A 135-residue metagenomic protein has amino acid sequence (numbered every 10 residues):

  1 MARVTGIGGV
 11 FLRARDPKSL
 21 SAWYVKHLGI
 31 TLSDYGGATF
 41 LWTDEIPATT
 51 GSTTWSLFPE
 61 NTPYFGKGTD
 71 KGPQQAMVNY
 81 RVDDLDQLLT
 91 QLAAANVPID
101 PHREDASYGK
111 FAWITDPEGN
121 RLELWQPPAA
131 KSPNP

Functional and structural regions predicted by a protein language model:
M1, A48, T69-K71, D105: Sterically constrained small-residue positions within well-ordered secondary structures of folded domains
M1-S21, Q75-Y80, P128-P135: N-terminal beta-strand motif that seeds the catalytic metal site of vicinal oxygen chelate
A2-G6, Y35, L89-P135: Vicinal oxygen chelate
A2-T5, F11-S56: Core segments of cupin and vicinal oxygen chelate
I7-R15, T43-D44, T62-L92, K110-T115 (+1 more regions): Vicinal oxygen chelate
L28-T31, Y80-R81, P101-E104: Short linear motifs in intrinsically disordered
P59-T62, Q126-P128: Acetyl-CoA-dependent GNAT
